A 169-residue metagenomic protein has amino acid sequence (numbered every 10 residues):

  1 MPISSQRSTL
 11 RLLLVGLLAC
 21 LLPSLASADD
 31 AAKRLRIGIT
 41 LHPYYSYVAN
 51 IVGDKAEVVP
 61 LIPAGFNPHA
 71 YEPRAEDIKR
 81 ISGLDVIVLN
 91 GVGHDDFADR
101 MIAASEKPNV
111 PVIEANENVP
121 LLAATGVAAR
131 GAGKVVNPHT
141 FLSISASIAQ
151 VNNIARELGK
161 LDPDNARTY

Functional and structural regions predicted by a protein language model:
M1-P2, L25: General N-terminal leader/first-domain-start detector
P2-L14: Bacterial N-terminal signal peptides that target proteins for export
R11-S24: Bacterial N-terminal signal peptides
S27-T168: Extracytoplasmic metal-acquisition and chelation regions
